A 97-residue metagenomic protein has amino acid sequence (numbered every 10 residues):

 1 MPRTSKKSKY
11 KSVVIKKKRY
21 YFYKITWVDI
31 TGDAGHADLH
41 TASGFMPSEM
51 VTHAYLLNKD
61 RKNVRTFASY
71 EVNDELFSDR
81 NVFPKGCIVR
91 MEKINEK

Functional and structural regions predicted by a protein language model:
P2-K97: Conserved RNA-binding domains used in RNP assembly and mRNA/RNA metabolism
